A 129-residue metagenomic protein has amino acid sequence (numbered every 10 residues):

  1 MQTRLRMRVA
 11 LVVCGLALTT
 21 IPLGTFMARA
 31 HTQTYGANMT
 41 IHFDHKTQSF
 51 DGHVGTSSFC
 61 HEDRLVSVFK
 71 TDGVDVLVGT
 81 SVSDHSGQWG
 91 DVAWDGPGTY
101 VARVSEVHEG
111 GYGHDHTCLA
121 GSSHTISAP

Functional and structural regions predicted by a protein language model:
T3-G15, P22-P129: Solvent-exposed beta-strand/loop surfaces, strongest in extracytoplasmic domains of secreted and cell-surface proteins
